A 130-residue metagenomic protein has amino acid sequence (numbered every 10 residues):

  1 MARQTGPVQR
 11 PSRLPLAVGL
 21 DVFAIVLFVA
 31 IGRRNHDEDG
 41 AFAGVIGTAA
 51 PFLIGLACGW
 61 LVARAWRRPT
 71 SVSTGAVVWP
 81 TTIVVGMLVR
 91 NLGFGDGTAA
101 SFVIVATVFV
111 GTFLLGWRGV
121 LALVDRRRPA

Functional and structural regions predicted by a protein language model:
M1-P11: Short, Lys/Arg-rich, polar N-terminal cytosolic tail immediately upstream of the first transmembrane signal-anchor
Q9-G44: Membrane-helix boundary elements
S12, L16, G111-A130: Membrane-water interface at the C-terminal end of transmembrane alpha helices
I25-V26, P51, V77-V89, F109: Small-residue-rich segments of transmembrane alpha-helices in multi-pass membrane proteins, especially helix faces
V29-H36, G59, A63, R67 (+4 more regions): Membrane-water interface at transmembrane helix exits
A41-I54, V103: Structural signature of hydrophobic alpha-helical transmembrane segments
A63-V84, A100-T107, A130: Internal alpha-helical transmembrane segments of multi-pass membrane proteins
V89-V105: Membrane-helix boundary connector in multi-pass membrane proteins
